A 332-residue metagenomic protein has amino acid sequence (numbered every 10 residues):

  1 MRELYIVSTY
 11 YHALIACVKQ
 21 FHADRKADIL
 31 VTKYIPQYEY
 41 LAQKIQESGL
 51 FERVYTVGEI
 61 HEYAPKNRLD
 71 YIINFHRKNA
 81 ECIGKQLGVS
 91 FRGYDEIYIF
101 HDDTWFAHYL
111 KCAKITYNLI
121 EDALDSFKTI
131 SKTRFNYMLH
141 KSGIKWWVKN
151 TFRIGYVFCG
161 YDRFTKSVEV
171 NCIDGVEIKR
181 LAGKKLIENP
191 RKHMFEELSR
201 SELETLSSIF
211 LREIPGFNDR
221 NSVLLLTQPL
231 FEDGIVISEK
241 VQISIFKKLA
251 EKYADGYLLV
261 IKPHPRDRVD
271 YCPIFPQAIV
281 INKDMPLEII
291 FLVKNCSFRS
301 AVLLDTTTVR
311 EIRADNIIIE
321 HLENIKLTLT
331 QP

Functional and structural regions predicted by a protein language model:
M1-L4: Extreme N-terminal starter segment of soluble prokaryotic enzymes
I6-C159, T308-R310: Active-site and donor-binding regions of nucleotide-sugar-utilizing enzymes
A16, E288-Q331: A donor-sugar binding/catalytic signature common to diverse glycosyltransferases and related nucleotide-sugar
V54-G58, I279-M285: Short acidic-hydrophobic, aromatic-tinged amphipathic segments that line or gate anion-handling sites
A113-Y117, Y257, N316-I319: A short helix->loop->beta-strand "cap" motif at the edges of active sites that frequently abuts
N136-N221: A nucleotide-sugar donor-handling region in carbohydrate enzymes
N218-G234: Conserved donor-binding/catalytic core segment of Leloir-type glycosyltransferases
A254-K283: Catalytic donor nucleotide-activated moiety binding site of glycosyltransferases and closely related
